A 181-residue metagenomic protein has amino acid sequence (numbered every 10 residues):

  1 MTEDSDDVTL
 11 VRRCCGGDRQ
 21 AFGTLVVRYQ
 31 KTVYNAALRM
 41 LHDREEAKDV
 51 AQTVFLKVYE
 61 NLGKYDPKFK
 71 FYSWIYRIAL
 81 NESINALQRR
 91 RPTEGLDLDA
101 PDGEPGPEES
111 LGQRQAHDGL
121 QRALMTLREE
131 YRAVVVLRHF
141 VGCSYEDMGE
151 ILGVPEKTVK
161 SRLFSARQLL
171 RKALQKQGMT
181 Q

Functional and structural regions predicted by a protein language model:
M1-E3, C15-T24, Y34-T53, E156 (+1 more regions): Short, charged helix-capping/linker segments at alpha-helix termini
E3-D4, N85, P92-H117, S144: Internal acidic/polar
C15-G16, R39-H42, T53-K70, R89-R91: Sigma70-family region 2
N35, D49-L56, F69-N81: Structural recognition of an alpha-helix C-terminal capping motif at a helix-to-coil junction
G63-P67, R77-L96, Q113, S165 (+1 more regions): Arg/Lys-rich amphipathic alpha helix in sigma70-family domain 2
S73, L80, I84, E146 (+1 more regions): DNA-recognition helix of helix-turn-helix
Q88, L127, R132, R167-Q181: Short, Lys/Arg-enriched C-terminal cap helix and immediately downstream tail that follows
V134-R138: A short pre-motif secondary-structure segment
